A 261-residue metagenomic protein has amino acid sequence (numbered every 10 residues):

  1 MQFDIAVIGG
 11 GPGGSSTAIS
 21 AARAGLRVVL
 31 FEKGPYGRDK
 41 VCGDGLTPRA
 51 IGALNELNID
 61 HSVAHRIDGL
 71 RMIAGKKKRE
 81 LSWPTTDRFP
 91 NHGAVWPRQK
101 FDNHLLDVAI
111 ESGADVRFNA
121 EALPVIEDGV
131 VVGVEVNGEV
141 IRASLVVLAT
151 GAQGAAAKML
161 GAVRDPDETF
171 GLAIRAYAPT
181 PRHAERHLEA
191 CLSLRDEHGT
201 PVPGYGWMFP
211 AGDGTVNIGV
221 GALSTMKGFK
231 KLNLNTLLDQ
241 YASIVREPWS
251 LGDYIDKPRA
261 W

Functional and structural regions predicted by a protein language model:
M1-G13: Beta1/beta-strand and adjacent pyrophosphate-binding region of the FAD-binding site in flavoprotein oxidoreductases
A6, A22-C42: Glycine-rich FAD pyrophosphate-binding loop
G13, Y36, Q153: Conserved Rossmann-like nucleotide-cofactor binding loop
G34-L57: Conserved N-terminal glycine-rich FAD pyrophosphate-binding loop of Rossmann-like flavoproteins
I51-H104: A conserved beta-strand/loop capping segment in the N-terminal third of enzymes that catalyze redox or closely related
V108-E247: Predominantly flavin-linked oxidoreductase catalytic cores and closely associated redox partners
W249-W261: Flavin (FAD/FMN) cofactor-binding core of flavoprotein oxidoreductases
